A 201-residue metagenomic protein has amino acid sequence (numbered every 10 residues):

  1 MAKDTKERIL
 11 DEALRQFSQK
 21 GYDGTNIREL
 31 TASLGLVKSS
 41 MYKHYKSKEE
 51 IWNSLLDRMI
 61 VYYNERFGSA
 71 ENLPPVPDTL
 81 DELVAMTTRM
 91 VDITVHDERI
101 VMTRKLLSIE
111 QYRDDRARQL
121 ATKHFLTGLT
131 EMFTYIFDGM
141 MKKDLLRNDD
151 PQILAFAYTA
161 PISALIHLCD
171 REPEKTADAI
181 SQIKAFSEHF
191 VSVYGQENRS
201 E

Functional and structural regions predicted by a protein language model:
M1-D4, N198-E201: N-terminal intrinsically disordered/low-complexity leader segments
R8, E12, Q16-E50, S54-R58: Helix-turn-helix
E12-Q19, R66, R89, T103-L106 (+2 more regions): Solvent-exposed, amphipathic alpha-helical segments
K48, L55, M59, Y63 (+6 more regions): Hydrophobic/aromatic residues within well-ordered alpha-helical segments
G68-I100, L154-Y158, I180-I183, R199: Hydrophobic alpha-helical connector segments
D81, H96, T103, D115-K142 (+1 more regions): Amphipathic alpha-helical packing segments from all-alpha helical-bundle domains
T88-V95, R104-R113, H189-Y194: Helix-loop "lid/cap" segments that line or gate small-molecule binding pockets
Q119, K123, F137-H189, R199-E201: Hydrophobic/aromatic-rich alpha-helical bundle segments in the mid-to-C-terminal region
